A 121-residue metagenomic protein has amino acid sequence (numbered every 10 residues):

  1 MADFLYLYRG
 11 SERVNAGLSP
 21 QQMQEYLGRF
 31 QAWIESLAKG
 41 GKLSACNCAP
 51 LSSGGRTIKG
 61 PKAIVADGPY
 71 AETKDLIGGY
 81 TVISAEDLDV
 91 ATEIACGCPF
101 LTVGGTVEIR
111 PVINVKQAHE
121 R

Functional and structural regions predicted by a protein language model:
M1-R121: Conserved, structured core segments of small domains
